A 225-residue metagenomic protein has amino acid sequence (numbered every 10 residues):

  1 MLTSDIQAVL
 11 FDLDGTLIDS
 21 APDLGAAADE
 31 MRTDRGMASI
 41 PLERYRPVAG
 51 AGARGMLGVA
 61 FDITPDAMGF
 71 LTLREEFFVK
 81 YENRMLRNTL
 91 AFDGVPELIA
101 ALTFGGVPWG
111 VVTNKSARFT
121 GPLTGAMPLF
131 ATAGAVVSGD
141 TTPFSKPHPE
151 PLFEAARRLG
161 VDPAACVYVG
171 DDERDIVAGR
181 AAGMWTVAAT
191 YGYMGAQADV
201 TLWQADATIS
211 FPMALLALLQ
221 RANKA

Functional and structural regions predicted by a protein language model:
M1-A8, E43, T103, S116-A117 (+1 more regions): Asp-based, Mg2+/Mn2+-dependent phosphohydrolase catalytic module
L2-P47: Active-site neighborhood of HAD-like aspartate-dependent phosphohydrolases
D19, V111-T113, A188: Hydrophobic residues in well-ordered beta-strands that form the structural core
G25, D29, L42, R46 (+6 more regions): An amphipathic alpha-helix signature
A28, V95-G125: Substrate-recognition element of Asp-dependent hydrolases with the DxDx(T/V) motif
M31-R32, G52-A67, L123, A155-A156: Helix-loop "lid/cap" segments that line or gate small-molecule binding pockets
A38, P108, W185: Residue-level detector of anion-binding/catalytic polar loops
G58-A100, V161: Metal-dependent phosphoesterase signature
